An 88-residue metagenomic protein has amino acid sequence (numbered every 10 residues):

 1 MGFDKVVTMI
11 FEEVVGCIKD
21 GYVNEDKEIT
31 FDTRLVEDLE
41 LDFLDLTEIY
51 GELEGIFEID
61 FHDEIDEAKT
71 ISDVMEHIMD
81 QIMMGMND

Functional and structural regions predicted by a protein language model:
G2-D45, I49-G51, G55-D88: Phosphopantetheine-dependent thiolation modules in NRPS/PKS and related acyl-activating systems
